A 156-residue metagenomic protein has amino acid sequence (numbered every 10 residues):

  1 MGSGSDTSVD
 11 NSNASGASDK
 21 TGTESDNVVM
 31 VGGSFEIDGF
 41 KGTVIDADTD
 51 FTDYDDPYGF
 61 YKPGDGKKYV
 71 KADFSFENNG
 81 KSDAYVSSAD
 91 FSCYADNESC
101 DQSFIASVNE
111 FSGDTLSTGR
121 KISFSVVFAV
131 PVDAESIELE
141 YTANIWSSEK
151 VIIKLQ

Functional and structural regions predicted by a protein language model:
M1-K71, S75-Q156: Conserved functional micro-motifs across diverse proteins
